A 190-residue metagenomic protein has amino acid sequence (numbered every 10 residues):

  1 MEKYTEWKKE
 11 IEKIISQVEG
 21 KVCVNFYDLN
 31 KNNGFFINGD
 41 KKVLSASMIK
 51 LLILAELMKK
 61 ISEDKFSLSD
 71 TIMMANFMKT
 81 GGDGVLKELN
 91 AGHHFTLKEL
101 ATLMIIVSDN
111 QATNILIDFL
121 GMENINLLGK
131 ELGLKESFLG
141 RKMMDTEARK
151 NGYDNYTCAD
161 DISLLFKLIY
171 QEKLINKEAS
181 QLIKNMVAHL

Functional and structural regions predicted by a protein language model:
M1-K41: Beta-lactamase-like hydrolase cores
V18-K21, I115-L174: Mid-domain, small-residue-enriched loop/turn segments at the edges of structured enzyme/sensor domains
N32, L44-I72: Active-site SXXK
A55-E63, I106, D118, L164-Q171: Short glycine/serine- and small hydrophobic-enriched flexible loop segments
E63-L89: Short, glycine/proline-biased beta-turn/loop segments that scaffold the active-site neighborhood
T80-N114, N155: Conserved catalytic neighborhood of penicillin-recognizing serine enzymes
L164-L190: Conserved active-site loop region of the serine DD-peptidase/beta-lactamase
